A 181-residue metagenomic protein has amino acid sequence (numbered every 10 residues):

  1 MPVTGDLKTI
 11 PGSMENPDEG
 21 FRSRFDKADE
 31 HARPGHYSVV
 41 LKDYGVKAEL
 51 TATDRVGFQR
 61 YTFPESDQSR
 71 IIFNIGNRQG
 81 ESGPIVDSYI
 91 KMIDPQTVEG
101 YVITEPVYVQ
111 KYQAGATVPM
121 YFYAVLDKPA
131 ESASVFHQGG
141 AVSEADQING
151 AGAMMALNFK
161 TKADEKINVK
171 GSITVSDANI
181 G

Functional and structural regions predicted by a protein language model:
M1-G181: Beta-sandwich/jelly-roll carbohydrate-recognition scaffolds of carbohydrate-active enzymes
